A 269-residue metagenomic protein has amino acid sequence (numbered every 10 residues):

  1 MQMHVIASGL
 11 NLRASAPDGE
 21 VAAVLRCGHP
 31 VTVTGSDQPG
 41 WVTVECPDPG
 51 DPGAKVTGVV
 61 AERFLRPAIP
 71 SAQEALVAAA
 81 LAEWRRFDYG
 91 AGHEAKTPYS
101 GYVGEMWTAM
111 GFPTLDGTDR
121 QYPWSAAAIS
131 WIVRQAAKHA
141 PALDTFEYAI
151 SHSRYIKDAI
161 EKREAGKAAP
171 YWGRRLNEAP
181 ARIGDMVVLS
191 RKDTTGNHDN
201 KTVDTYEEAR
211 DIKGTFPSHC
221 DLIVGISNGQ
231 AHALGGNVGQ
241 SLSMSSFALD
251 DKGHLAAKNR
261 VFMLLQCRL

Functional and structural regions predicted by a protein language model:
M1-A14, A23-C27, T34-Q38, F64-E74: SH3-family beta-barrel domains
D18, V24, D37, P70-Q73 (+5 more regions): Solvent-exposed, acidic/flexible segments
G28, V42-P47, A233-G235: SH3/SH3-like beta-barrel fold
T32, E45-A72, Q240: Boundary regions of SH3-family modules and the immediately adjacent low-complexity/disordered segments in eukaryotic
R66-A142: N-terminal capping segments
P141-Q240: ...with weaker cross-activation on analogous glycine-rich loops/strands in unrelated enzymes
S243-L269: Low-complexity, Gly/Ser/Thr/Pro-rich intrinsically disordered linker/tail segments
